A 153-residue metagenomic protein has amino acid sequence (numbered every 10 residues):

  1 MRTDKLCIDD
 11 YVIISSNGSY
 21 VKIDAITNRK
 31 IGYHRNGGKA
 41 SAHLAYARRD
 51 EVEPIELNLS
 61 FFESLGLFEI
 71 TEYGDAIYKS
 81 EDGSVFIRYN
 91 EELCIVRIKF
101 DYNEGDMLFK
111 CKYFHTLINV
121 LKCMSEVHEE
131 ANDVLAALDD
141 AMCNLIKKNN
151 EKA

Functional and structural regions predicted by a protein language model:
M1-R2: Short alpha-helix capping/helix-loop boundary micro-motifs
D10, V21, S60, L65-G66 (+2 more regions): Residue-level detector of beta-strand structural context in well-folded domains
Y11, G18-G32: Short beta-strand-centered aromatic/proline hotspots
V12-I13, E53: Hydrophobic beta-strand signal
I26-D50, I70-H115: Acidic, low-complexity, intrinsically disordered interaction modules
A40-F68, L108-A131: Intrinsically disordered, low-complexity, charged/polar segments
T116-A153: Acidic, proline/glycine-rich low-complexity IDRs
